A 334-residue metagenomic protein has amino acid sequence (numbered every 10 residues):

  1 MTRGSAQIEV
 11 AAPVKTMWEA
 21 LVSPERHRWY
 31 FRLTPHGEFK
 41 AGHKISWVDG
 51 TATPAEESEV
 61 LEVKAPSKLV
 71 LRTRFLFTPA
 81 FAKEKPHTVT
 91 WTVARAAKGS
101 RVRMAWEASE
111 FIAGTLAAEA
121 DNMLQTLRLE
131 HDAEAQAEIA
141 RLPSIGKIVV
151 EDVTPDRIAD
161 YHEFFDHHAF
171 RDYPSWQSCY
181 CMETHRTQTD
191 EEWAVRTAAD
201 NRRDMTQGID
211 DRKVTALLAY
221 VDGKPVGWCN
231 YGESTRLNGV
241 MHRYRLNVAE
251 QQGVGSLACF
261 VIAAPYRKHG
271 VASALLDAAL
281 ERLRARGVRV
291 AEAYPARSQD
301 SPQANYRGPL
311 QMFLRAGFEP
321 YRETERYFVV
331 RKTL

Functional and structural regions predicted by a protein language model:
M1-G4, A133, A137-T187: Conserved N-terminal entry element of GNAT/NAT acetyltransferase domains
M1-H36, A140: Hydrophobic ligand-binding cavity/cleft-lining segments
H36-F77: Glycine-rich portal/gate segments that line the openings of hydrophobic small-molecule binding cavities
K44-V48, S178-T215: Active-site rim helix/loop that mediates acceptor-substrate recognition in acyltransferases
T78-L129: Beta-strand/loop substructures that line and gate deep hydrophobic ligand-binding cavities in soluble
S175, Q207, D211, Y220 (+3 more regions): Conserved acyl-donor/pantetheine-binding loop and adjacent beta-alpha core of acyl/acetyltransferases and related
L257-I262, K268-R284: Conserved acetyl-CoA-binding loop-helix of GNAT-fold acetyltransferases
L276, L283-Q303: Conserved GNAT acetyl-CoA-binding A-motif
